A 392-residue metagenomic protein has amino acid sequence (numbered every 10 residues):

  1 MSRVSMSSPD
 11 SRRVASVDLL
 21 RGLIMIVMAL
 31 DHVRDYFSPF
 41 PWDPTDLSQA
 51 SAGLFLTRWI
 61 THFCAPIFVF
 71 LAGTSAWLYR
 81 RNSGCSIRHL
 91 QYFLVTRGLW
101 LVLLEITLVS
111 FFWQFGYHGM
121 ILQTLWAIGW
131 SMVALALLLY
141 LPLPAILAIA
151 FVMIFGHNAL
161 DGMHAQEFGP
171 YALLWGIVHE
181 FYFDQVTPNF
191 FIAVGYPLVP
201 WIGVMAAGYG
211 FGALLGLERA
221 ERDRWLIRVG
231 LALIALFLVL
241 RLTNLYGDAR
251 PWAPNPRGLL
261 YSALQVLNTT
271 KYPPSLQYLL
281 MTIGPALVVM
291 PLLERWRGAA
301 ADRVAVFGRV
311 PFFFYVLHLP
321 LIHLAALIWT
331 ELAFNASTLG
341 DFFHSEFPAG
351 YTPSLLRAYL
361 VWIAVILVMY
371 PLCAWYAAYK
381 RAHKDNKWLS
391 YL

Functional and structural regions predicted by a protein language model:
M1-L392: Alpha-helical transmembrane segments and their immediate juxtamembrane cytosolic regions
